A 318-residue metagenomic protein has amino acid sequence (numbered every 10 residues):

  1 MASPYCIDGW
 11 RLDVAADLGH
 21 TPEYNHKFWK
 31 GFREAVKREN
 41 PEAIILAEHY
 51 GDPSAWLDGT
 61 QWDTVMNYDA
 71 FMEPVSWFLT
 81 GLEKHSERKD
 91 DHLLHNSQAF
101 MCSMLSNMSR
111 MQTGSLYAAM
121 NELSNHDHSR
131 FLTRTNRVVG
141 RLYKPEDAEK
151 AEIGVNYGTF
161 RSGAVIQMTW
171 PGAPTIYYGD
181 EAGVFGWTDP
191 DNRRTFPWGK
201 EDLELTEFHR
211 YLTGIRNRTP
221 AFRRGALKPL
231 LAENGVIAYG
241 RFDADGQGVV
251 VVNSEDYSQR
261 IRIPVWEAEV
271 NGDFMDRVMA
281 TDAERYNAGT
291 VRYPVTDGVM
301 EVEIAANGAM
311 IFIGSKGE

Functional and structural regions predicted by a protein language model:
M1-T21: Active-site groove signature of glycoside hydrolases
C6, W29, R33-A35, E42-D189 (+6 more regions): Conserved alpha/beta catalytic core and glycan-binding cleft of carbohydrate-active enzymes
V14-A35: Active-site cleft segment of glycoside hydrolase catalytic domains centered on the general acid/base Glu
G19-H20, E149-V155, F196-L203: Short, contiguous acidic/charged loop-to-helix segments that flank catalytic cores in large enzymes
P197-L231: Aromatic- and carboxylate-lined catalytic core of secreted/periplasmic carbohydrate-active enzymes
I263-E269: Short acidic, flexible loop segments centered on an aromatic residue
D276-V299: Solvent-exposed beta-strand/loop surfaces of large extracellular or lumenal domains
V291-E318: C-terminal beta-strand-rich structural cap/linker in extracellular carbohydrate-active enzymes
